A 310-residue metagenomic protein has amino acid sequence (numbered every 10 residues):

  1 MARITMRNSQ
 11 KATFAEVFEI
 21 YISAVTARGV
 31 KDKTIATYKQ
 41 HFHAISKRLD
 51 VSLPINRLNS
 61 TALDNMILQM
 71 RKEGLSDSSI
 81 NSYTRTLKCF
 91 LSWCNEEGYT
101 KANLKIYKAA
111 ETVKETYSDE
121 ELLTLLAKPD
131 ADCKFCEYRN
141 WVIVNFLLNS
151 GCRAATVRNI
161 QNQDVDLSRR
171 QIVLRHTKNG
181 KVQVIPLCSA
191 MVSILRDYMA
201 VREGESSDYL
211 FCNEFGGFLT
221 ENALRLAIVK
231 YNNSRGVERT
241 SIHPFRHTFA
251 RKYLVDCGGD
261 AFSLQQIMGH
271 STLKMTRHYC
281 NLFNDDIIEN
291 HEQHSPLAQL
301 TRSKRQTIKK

Functional and structural regions predicted by a protein language model:
M1-K310: Conserved catalytic core of the tyrosine transesterase superfamily
